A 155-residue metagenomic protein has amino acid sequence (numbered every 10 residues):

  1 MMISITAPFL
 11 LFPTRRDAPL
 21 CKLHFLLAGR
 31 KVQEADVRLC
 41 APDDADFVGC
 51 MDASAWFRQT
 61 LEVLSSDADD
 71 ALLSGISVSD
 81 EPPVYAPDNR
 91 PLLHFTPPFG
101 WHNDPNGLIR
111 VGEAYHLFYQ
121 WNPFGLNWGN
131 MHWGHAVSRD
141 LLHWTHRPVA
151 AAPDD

Functional and structural regions predicted by a protein language model:
M1-D155: Carbohydrate-active catalytic/glycan-binding domains of CAZyme proteins, especially the secreted or lumenal ectodomains
